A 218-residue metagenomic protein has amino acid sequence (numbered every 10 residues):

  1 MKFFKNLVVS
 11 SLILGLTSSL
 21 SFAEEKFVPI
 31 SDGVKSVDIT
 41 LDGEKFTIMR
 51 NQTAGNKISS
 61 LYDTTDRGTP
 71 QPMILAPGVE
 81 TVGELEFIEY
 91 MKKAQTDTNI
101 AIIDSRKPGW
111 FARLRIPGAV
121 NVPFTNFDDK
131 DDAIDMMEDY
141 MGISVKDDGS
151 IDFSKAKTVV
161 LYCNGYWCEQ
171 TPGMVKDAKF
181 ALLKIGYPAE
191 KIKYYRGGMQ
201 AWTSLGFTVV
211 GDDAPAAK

Functional and structural regions predicted by a protein language model:
M1-V9: Bacterial N-terminal signal peptides that target proteins for export
V9-S18: Bacterial N-terminal signal peptides
F22-R113, K218: Flexible, polar/low-complexity N-terminal or interdomain linker segments that lie immediately upstream of folded
P72-A156, N164: Positively charged, proline/Ser/Thr-rich regional signature most characteristic of the Rhodanese/CDC25-like
D128-D135, C168-G173, V210: Short, flexible/disordered intra-domain loops and linkers
G142-M199: Catalytic cysteine-centered active loop of the rhodanese-like fold, especially the PTP/DSP P-loop
L205-K218: Active-site neighborhoods of enzymes that stabilize oxyanions during catalysis
